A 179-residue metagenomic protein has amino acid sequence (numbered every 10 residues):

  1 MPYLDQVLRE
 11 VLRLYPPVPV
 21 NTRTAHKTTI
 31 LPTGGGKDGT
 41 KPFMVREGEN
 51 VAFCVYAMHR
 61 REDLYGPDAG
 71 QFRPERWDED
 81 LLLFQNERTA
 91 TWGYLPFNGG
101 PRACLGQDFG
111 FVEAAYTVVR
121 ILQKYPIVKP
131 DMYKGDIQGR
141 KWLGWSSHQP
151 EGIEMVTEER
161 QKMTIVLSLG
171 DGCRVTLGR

Functional and structural regions predicted by a protein language model:
M1-G39: Conserved cytochrome P450 K-helix E-x-x-R motif and the immediately C-terminal K′/meander segment
R9-P16, P150-R179: C-terminal domain-closing interface element
V11, G48, F72: Conserved hydrophobic/aromatic pocket- or pore-lining residues that grip, position, or stack substrates in active sites
A25-T29, P67-W77, D131-Q138: Active/binding-pocket-proximal capping segment
K41-M58, G93-V118: C-terminal, well-structured subdomains that either form a transmembrane helix-short loop-helix hairpin in multi-pass
F53-F84: Conserved cytochrome P450 K-helix/beta-meander segment immediately N-terminal to the heme-binding cysteine loop
L83-P96: Active-site-adjacent bridging/hinge elements
A90, Q107-Q161: Cytochrome P450 heme-binding "Cys pocket" and the immediately downstream C-terminal segment
